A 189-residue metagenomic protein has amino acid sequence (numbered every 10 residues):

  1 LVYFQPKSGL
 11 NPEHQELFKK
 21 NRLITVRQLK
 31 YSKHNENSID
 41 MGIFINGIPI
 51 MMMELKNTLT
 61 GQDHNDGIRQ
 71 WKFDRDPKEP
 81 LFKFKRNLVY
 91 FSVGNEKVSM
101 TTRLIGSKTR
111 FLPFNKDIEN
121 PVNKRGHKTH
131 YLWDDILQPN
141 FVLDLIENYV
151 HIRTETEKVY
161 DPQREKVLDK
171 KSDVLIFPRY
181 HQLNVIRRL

Functional and structural regions predicted by a protein language model:
L1-L189: ATP-dependent helicase/translocase motor core
